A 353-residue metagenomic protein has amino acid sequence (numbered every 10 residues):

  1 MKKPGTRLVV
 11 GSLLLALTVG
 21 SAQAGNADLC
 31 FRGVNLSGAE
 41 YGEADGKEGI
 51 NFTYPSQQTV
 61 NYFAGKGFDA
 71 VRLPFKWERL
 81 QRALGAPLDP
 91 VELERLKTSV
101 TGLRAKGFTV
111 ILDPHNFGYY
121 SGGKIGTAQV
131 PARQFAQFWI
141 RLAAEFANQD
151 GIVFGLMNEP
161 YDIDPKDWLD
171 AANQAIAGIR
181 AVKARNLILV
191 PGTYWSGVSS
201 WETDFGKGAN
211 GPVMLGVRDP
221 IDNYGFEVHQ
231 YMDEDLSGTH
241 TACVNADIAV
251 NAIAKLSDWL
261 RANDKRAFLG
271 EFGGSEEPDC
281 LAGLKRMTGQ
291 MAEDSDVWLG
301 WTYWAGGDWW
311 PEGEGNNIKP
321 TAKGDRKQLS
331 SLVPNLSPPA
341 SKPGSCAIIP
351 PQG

Functional and structural regions predicted by a protein language model:
M1-V10: Bacterial N-terminal signal peptides that target proteins for export
V9-G20: Bacterial N-terminal signal peptides
V19-A27: Bacterial Sec-dependent signal peptides at the C-terminal "C-region" and cleavage site
A27-D204, A209-G211, W298: Active-site mouth of glycoside hydrolases
F52-T53, R133-Q137, A144, N148-V153 (+2 more regions): Extracellular glycoside hydrolase catalytic/binding regions
F272, W304-D308: Acidic carboxylate-rich catalytic motifs and surrounding loops in phosphoryl-/glycosyl-chemistry enzymes
P311-N316: Catalytic histidine-centered segment of alpha/beta-hydrolase-like enzymes
K323-G353: C-terminal functional modules
